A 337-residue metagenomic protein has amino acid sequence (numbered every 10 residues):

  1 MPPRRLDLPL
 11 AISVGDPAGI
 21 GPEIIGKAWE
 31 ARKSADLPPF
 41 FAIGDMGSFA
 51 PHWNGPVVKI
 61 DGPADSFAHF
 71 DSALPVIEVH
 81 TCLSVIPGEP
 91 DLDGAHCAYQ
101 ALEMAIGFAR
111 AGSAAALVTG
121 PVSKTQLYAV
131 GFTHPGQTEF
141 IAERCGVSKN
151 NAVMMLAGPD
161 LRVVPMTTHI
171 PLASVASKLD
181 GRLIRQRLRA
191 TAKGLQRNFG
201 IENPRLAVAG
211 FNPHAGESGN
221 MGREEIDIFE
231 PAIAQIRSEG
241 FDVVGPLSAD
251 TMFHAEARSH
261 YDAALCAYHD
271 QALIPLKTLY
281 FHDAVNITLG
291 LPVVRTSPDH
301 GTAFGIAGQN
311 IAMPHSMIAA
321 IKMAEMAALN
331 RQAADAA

Functional and structural regions predicted by a protein language model:
M1-E139, K178-A267, Q271-N286, L291-V294 (+2 more regions): Contiguous, glycine/small-aliphatic-enriched amphipathic segments in soluble metabolic enzymes
F40, T138, A152-V153, R162-V164: Small-molecule pocket liners
R144-L161, L289-G305: Short, flexible loop segments at boundaries between secondary-structure elements
L156-R185: Ligand-binding beta-strand-loop-alpha-helix segment within the catalytic cores of soluble metabolic enzymes
